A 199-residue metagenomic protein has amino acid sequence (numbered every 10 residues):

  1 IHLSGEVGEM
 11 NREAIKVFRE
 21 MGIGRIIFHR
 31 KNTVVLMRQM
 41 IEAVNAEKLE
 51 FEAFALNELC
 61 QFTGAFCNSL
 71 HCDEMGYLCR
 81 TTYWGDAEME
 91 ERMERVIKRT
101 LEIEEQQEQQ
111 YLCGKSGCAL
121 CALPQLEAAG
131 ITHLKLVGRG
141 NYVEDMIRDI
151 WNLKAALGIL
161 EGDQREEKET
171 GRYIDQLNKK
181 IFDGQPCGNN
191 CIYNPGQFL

Functional and structural regions predicted by a protein language model:
I1-E9, E13, M21, I27-L199: Active-site pocket-lining/capping segments in soluble small-molecule metabolic enzymes
